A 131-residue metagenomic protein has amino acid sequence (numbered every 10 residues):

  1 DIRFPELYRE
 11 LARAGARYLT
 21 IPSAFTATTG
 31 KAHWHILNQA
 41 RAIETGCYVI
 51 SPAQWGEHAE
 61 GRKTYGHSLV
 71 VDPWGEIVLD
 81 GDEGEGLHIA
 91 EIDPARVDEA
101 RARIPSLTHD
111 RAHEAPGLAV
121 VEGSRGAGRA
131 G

Functional and structural regions predicted by a protein language model:
I2-H88: CN hydrolase (nitrilase-like) catalytic-core segments centered on the catalytic cysteine and neighboring Lys/Glu
Q54-G131: C-terminal beta-strand edge segments of enzyme domains
